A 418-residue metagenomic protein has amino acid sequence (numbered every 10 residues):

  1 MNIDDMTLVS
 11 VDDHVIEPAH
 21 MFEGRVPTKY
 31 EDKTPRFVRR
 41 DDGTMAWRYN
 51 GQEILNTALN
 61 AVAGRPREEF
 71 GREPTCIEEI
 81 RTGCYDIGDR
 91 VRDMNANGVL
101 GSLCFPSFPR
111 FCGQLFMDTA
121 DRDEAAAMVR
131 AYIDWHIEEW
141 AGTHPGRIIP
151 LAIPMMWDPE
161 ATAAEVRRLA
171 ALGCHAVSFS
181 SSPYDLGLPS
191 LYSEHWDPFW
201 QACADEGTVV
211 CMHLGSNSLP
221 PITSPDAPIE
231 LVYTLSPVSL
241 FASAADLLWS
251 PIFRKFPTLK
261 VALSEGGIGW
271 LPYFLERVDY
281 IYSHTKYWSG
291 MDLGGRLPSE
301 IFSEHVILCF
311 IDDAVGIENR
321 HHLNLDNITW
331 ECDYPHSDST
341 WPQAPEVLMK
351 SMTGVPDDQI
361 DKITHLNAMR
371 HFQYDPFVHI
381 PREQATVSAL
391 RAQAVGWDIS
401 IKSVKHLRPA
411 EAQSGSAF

Functional and structural regions predicted by a protein language model:
N2-T7, E17-E73, E78-G101, A131-G142 (+8 more regions): Mid-to-C-terminal alpha-helical segments outside catalytic/metal-binding sites
E17, F105, S180: Conserved residues at the C-terminal ends of beta-strands
R25-V26, D118-T119, D226-A227, R277-Y280 (+1 more regions): Short secondary-structure boundary/capping segments
F70-T75, R110-E124, E160: Surface-exposed, active-site-proximal loop segments in enzymatic domains
T75-C84, T119, I148-E160: Active-site mouth loops of central-metabolism enzymes
S102-L103, V177: Paired acidic/hydrophobic, glycine-rich loop segments that form the ligand-binding mouth/hinge of periplasmic-binding
F105-R110, L214-L219, Y334-H336: Short glycine-enriched loops at secondary-structure junctions
E124-A127, W140-A141, G146-I149, P154 (+3 more regions): Catalytic pocket-lining loop regions of alpha/beta-barrel enzymes, especially the amidohydrolase/enolase/GH5 lineages
